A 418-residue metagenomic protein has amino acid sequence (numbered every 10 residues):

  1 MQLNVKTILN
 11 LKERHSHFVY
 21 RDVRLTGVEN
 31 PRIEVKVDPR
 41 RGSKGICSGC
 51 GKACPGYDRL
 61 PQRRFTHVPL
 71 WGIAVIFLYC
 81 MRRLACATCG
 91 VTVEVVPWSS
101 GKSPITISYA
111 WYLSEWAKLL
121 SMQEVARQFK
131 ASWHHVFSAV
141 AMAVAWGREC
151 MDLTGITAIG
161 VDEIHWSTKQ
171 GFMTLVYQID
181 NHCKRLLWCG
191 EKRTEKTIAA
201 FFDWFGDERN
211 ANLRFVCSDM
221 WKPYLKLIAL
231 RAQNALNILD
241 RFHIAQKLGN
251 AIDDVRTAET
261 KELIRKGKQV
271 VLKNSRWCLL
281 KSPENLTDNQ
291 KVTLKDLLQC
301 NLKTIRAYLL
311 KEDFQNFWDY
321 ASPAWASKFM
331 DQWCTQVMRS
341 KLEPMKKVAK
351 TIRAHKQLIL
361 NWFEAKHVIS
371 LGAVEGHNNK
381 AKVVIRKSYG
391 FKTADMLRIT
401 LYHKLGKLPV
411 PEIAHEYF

Functional and structural regions predicted by a protein language model:
M1-V91, V95: Short, conserved DNA-binding cores of transcription-related domains
K44, G49, P55, T168-Q170 (+4 more regions): Acidic/histidine-rich catalytic cores and adjacent linkers of DNA breakage/strand-transfer/modification proteins
G51-C54, L60-Q170, A211: Short, positively charged, Gly/Tyr-enriched micro-motifs that form contact patches at catalytic or ligand/partner
K102-W111, W188-E191, R339, K346-K350 (+1 more regions): Acidic, glycine-enriched active-site microenvironments
S132, A143-G147, M220, A235 (+2 more regions): The DNA-recognition helices of helix-turn-helix-type DNA-binding domains
H135-C217, K222-L227: RNase H-like nuclease fold core
A143, T174-V176, L230-L236, I252-T257: Short secondary-structure boundary/capping segments
I244-R265: Short alpha-helix plus adjacent loop in nuclease-associated cores
